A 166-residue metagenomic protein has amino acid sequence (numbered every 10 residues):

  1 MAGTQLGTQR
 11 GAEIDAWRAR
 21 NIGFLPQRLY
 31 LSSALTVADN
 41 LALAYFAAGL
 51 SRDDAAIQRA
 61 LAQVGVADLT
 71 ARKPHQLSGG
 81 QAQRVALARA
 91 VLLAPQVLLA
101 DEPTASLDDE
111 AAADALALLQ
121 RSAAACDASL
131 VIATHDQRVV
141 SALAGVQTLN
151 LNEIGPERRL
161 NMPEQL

Functional and structural regions predicted by a protein language model:
Q5, D53-L69: Conserved ABC ATPase "signature" region
L6-G23: ABC ATPase NBD coupling module
L35, A42-D54, Q63: ABC-type ATPase nucleotide-binding domains, specifically the catalytic core motifs of the NBD
K73-L77, Q81-Q83: Conserved ABC ATPase signature
L87: Hydrophobic anchor residue at the start of the ABC signature
L92-Q96: A short, proline-enriched helix->beta-strand linker immediately N-terminal to the Walker B motif in ABC-type P-loop
L98-D101: Catalytic Walker B motif of ABC-type/P-loop ATPase nucleotide-binding domains
